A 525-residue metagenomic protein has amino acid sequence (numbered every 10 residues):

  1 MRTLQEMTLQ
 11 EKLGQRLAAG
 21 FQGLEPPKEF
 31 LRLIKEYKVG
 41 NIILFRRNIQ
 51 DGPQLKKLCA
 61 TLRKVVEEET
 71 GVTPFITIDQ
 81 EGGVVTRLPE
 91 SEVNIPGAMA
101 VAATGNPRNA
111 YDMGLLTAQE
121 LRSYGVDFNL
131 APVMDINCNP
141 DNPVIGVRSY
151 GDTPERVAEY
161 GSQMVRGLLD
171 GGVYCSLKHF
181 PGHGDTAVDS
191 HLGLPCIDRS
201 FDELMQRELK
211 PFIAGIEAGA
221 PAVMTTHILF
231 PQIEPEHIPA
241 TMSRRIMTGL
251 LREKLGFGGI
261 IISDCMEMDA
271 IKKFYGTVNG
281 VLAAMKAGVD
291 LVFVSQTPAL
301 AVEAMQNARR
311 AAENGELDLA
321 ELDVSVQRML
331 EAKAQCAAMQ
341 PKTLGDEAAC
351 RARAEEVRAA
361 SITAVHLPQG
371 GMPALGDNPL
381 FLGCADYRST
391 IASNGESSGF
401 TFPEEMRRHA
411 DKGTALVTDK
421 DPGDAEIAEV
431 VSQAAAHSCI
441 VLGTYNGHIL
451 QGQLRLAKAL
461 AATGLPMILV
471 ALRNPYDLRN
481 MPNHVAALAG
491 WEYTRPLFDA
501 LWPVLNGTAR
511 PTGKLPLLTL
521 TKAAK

Functional and structural regions predicted by a protein language model:
M1-Y37, Y275-K525: Preference for extracellular/luminal or secreted protein segments
T8, G20, P26, R47-T70 (+3 more regions): Second-shell residues forming the walls of enzyme active-site clefts
R32-F45, L115-F128: Catalytic domains of carbohydrate-active enzymes, especially glycoside hydrolases
G40, D127, P221-A222, D290 (+1 more regions): Short acidic/polar active-site loop segments enriched in Thr and Asp
E92-G105, S149-G151: A charged helix-plus-loop insertion that forms the helical arch/lid used to bind and gate nucleic-acid substrates
T104-V126, E208, E217, G280-K286: Alpha-helical scaffold segments that flank or form the walls of functional sites
M134-V144: Short, conserved phosphate-binding/catalytic loop or strand-edge motifs used in phosphoryl-/nucleotidyl-transfer
